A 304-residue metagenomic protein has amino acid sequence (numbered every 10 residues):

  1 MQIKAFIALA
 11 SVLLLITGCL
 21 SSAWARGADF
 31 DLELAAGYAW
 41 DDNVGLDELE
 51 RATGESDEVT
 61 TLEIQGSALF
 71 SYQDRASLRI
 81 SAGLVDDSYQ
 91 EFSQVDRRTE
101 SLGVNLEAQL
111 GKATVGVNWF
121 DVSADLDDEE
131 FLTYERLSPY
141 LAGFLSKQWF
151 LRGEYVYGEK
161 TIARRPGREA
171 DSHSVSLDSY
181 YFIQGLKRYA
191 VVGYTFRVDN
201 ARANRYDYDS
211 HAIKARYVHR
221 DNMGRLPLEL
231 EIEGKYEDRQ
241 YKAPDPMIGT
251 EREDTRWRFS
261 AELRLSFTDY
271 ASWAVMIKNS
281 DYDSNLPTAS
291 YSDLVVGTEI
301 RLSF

Functional and structural regions predicted by a protein language model:
M1-D31, R75: Cleavable N-terminal export/targeting peptides
W24-F304: Gram-negative and organellar
